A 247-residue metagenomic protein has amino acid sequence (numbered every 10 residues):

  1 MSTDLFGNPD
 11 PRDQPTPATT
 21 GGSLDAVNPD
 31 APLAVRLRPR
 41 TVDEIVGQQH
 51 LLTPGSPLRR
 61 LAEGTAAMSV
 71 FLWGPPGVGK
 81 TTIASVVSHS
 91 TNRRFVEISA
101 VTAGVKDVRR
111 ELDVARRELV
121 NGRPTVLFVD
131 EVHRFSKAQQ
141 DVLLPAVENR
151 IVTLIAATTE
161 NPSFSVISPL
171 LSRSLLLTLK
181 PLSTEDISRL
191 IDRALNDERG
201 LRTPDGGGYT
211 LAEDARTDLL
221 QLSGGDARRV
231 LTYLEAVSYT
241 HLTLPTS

Functional and structural regions predicted by a protein language model:
N28-S69: Pre-Walker A (pre-P-loop) alpha-helix and adjacent loop at the N terminus of AAA/AAA+ ATPase modules, a conserved
A62-E97: Walker A/P-loop
V96-P124: Short glycine-rich substrate-engagement loop in P-loop NTPases that contacts/grips substrate
P145, P162-R173: Short regulatory helix/loop adjacent to the ATP-binding pocket of P-loop NTPases
L176-I187: Conserved AAA+ ATPase "SRH/arginine-finger" region at the nucleotide-binding site
T203-L222: Short conserved motifs of the RecA-like P-loop NTPase core
D218-Q221, R228-Y239: C-terminal helical "lid" of AAA+/P-loop NTPase domains
T240-T246: Conserved small/polar residues in nucleotide/adenosyl-binding loops
